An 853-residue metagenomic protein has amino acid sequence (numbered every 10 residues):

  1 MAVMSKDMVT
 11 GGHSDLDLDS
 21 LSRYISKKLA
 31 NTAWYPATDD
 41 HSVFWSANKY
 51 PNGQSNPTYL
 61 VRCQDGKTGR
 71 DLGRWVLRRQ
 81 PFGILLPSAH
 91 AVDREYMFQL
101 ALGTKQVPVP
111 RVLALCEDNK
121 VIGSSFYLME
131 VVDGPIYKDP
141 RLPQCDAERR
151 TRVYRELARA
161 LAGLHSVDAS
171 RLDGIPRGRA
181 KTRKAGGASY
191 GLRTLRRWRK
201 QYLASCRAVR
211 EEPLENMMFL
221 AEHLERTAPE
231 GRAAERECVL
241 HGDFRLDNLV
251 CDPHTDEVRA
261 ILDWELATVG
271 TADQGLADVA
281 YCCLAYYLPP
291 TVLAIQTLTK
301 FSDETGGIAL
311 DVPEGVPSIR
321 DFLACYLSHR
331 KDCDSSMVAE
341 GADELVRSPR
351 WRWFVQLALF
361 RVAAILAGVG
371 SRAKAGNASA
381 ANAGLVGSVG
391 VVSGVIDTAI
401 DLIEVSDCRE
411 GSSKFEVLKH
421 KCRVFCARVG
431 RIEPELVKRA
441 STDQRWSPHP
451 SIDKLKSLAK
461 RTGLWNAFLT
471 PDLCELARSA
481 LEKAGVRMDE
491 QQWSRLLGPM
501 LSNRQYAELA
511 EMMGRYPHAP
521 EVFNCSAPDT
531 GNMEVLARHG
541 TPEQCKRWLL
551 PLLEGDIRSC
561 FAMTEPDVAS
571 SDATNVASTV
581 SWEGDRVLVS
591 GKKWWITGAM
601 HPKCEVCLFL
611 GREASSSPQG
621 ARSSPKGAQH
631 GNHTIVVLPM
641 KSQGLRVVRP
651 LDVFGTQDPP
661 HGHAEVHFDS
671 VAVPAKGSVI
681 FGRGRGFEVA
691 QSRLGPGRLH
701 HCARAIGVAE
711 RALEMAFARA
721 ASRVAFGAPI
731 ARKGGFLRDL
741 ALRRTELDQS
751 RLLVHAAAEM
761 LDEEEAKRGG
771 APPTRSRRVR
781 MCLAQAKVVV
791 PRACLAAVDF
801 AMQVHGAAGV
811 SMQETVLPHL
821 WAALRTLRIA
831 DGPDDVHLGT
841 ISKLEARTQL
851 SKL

Functional and structural regions predicted by a protein language model:
A2-D39: Juxta-kinase regulatory segment immediately upstream of eukaryotic protein kinase catalytic domains
S46-H223, T227-C238, D252-E257: ATP-binding pocket architecture of kinase catalytic cores
M217, G387-Y516, H539, Q544 (+6 more regions): Alpha-helical interface subdomain recognition
V239-H241, L246: Catalytic-loop of the protein kinase fold
V250-A285: Catalytic activation segment of kinase domains across protein kinase-like and atypical kinase folds
L276-S336, L357-G376: Active-site activation/catalytic loop segments of kinase-like enzymes and analogous catalytic loops in related
N575, K641-A672: Flexible, small-/acidic-enriched active-site or ligand-binding loops
R586, S590-V647: A short core secondary-structure module
